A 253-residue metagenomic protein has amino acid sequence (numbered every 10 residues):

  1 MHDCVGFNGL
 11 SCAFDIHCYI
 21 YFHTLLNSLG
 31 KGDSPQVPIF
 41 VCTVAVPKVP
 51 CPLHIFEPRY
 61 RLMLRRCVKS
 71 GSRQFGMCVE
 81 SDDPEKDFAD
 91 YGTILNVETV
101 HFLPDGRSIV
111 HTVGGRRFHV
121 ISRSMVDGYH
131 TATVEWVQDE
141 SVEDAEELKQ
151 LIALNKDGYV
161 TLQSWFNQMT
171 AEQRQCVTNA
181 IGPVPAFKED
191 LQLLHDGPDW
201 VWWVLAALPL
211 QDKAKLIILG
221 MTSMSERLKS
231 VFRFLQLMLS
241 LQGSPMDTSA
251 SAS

Functional and structural regions predicted by a protein language model:
H2-S253: N-terminal low-complexity, acidic/polar interaction/targeting segments
